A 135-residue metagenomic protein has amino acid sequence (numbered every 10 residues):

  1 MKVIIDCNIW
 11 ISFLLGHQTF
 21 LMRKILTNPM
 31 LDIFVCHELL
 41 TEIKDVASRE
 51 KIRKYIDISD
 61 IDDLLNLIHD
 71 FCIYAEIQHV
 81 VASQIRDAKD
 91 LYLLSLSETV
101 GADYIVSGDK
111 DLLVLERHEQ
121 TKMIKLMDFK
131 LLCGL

Functional and structural regions predicted by a protein language model:
M1-V35: Short, well-structured N-terminal submotif of metal-dependent ribonuclease cores
D6-C7, V35-C36, G108-D109, K125: A secondary-structure boundary/capping signal
I9-W10, L39, D111-L112: Alpha-helix capping/helix-boundary segments
W10-S12, R53, V80-I85: Short, flexible loop segments at the rims of nucleotide/cofactor-binding pockets, characterized by
I25, L96, L115: Hydrophobic/aromatic ligand-binding patch that stacks against planar heteroaromatic rings of cofactors or nucleotides
L26-V80: PIN-domain endoribonuclease scaffold, especially VapC-family toxins
D70-I105, K110: Active-site neighborhoods of divalent-metal-dependent phosphate/nucleic-acid chemistry enzymes
V100-D103, K110-L135: Acidic, PIN/NYN-like endoribonuclease modules and their adjacent C-terminal/linker elements
